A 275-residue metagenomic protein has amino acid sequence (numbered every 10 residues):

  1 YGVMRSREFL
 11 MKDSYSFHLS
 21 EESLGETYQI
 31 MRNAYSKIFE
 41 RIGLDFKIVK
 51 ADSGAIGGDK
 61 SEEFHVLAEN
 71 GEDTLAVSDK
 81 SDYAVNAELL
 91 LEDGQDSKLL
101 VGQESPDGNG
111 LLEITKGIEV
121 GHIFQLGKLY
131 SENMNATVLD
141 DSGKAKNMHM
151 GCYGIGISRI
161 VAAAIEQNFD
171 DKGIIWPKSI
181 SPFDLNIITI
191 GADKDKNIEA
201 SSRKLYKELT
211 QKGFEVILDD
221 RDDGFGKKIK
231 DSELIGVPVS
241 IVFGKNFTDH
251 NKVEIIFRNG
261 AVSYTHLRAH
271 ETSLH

Functional and structural regions predicted by a protein language model:
Y1-R268, S273: NTP/phosphate- and nucleic-acid-binding module
